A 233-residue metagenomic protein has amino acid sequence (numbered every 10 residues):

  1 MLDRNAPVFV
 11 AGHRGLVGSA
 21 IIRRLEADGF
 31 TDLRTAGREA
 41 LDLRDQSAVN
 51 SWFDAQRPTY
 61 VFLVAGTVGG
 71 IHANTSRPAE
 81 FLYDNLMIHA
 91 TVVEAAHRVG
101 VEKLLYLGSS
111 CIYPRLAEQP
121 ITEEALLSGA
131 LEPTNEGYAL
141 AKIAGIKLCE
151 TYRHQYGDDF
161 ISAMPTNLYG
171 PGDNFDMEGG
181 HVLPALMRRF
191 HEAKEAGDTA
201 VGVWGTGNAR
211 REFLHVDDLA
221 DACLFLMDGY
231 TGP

Functional and structural regions predicted by a protein language model:
L2, H154, L168, L183-V201 (+1 more regions): Alpha-helical substrate-binding/gating segment
L2-D28: N-terminal Rossmann NAD(P)H-binding glycine-rich loop of SDR-like oxidoreductase domains
T35, Q46-L86, R98: NAD(P)H-binding glycine-rich loop region in Rossmannoid oxidoreductase-like domains and their noncatalytic homologs
L86-V92, A141-C149, L183: Conserved catalytic Lys-bearing alpha helix of Rossmann-like short-chain dehydrogenase/reductases
A90-N135, I161: Conserved Rossmann-fold NAD(P)-dependent oxidoreductase catalytic core, especially the SDR/UDP-sugar
K103, G108-S109, I146-N174, P184-M187 (+1 more regions): Conserved beta-loop-beta element that borders a ligand/cofactor-binding pocket
L127, G137, A141-A144: Active-site helix of classical SDR
N135-Y138, T166-H181, G205-D217: Glycine-rich "substrate-gating" loop/helix at the edge of Rossmann-like oxidoreductase active sites
